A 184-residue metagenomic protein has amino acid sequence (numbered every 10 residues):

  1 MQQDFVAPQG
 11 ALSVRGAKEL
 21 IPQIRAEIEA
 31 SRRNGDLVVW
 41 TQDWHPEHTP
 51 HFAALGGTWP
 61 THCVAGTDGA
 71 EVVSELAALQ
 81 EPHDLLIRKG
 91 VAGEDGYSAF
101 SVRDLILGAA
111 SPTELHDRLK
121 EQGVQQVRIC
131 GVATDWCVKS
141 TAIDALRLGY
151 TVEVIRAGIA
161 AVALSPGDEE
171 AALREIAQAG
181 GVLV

Functional and structural regions predicted by a protein language model:
M1-G93, E121, Q125, R147-E153 (+1 more regions): Active-site acidic carboxylates
I24, P112, V138: Aromatic/hydrophobic pocket-lining residues that form the small-molecule binding cavity in soluble enzyme cores
A53, A99-V102, A142, G167-E169: Surface-exposed beta-strand edges and their flanking turn/coil or helix-capping segments
P60, V64, D68, L107 (+2 more regions): Alpha-helix N-cap/loop-to-helix boundary motif
E94-Q122, Q126: Alpha-helical scaffold elements lining the catalytic groove of polysaccharide deacetylases
V124-S140, V154-R156: Glycine-rich anion-binding loop/nest that anchors nucleotide
V138-L148: Short Gly/Thr/Asp-enriched flexible loops that form oxyanion-binding sites at enzyme active sites
